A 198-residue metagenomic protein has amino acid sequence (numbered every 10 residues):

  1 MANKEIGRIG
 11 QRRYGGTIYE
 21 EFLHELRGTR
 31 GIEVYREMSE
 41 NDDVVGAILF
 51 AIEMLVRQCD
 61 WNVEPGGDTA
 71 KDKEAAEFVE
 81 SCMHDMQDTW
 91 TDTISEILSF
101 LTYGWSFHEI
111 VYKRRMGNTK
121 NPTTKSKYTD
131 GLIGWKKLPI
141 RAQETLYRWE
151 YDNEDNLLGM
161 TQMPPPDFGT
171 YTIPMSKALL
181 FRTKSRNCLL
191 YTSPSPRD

Functional and structural regions predicted by a protein language model:
M1-E40: Intrinsically disordered, low-complexity terminal tails
L26-L190: Structured, mid-chain assembly/scaffold modules that mediate subunit interfaces within large macromolecular complexes
Y191-D198: Conserved small/polar residues in nucleotide/adenosyl-binding loops
